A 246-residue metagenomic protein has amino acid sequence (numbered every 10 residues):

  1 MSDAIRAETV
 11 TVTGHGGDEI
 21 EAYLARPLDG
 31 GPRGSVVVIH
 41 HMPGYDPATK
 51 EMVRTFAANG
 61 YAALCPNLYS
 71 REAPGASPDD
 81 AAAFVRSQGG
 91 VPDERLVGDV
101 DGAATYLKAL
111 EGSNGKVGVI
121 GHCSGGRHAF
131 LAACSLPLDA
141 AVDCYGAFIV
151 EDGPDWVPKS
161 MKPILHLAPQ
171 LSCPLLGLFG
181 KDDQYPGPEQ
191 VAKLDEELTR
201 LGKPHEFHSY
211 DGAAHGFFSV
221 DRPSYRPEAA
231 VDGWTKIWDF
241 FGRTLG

Functional and structural regions predicted by a protein language model:
M1-G246: N-terminal cap/leader regions of alpha/beta-hydrolase-fold enzymes, predominantly small-molecule hydrolases
